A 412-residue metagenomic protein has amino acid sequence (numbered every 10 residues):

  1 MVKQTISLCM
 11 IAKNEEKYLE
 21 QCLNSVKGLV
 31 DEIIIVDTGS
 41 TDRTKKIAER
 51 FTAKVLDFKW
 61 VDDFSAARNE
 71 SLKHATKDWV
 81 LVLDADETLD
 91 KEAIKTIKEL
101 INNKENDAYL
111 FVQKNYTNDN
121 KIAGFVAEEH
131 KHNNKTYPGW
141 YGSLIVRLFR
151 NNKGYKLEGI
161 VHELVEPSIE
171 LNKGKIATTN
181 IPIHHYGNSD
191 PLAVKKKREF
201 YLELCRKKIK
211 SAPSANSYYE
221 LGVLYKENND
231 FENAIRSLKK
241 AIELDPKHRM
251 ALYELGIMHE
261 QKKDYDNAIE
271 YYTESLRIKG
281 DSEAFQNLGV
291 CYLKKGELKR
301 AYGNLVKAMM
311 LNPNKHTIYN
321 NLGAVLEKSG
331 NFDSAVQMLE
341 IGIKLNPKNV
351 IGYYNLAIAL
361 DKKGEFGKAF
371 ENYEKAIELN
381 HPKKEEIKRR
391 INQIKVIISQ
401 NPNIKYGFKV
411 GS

Functional and structural regions predicted by a protein language model:
M10-E32: Short, well-formed alpha-helical segments that are part of the catalytic scaffolds of diverse glycosyltransferases
S25, D37-E49, W60, D84 (+1 more regions): A conserved acidic beta->alpha catalytic loop
D31, K45-H74: Conserved donor nucleotide-binding strand/loop of the catalytic core
A66-L72, L83, L89-N229, N233-R236: Catalytic-site signature of metal-activated, phosphate-bearing donor transferases, centered on the GT-A/GT-A-like
V80: Short aromatic/hydrophobic "clamp" motif used to bind/position activated sugar donors
S211, L244, R277-K279, L311 (+2 more regions): Structural marker of alpha-solenoid helical repeat scaffolds
Y218-Y225, S237, A251-H259, Y271 (+9 more regions): TPR/Sel1-like alpha-solenoid repeat signature
